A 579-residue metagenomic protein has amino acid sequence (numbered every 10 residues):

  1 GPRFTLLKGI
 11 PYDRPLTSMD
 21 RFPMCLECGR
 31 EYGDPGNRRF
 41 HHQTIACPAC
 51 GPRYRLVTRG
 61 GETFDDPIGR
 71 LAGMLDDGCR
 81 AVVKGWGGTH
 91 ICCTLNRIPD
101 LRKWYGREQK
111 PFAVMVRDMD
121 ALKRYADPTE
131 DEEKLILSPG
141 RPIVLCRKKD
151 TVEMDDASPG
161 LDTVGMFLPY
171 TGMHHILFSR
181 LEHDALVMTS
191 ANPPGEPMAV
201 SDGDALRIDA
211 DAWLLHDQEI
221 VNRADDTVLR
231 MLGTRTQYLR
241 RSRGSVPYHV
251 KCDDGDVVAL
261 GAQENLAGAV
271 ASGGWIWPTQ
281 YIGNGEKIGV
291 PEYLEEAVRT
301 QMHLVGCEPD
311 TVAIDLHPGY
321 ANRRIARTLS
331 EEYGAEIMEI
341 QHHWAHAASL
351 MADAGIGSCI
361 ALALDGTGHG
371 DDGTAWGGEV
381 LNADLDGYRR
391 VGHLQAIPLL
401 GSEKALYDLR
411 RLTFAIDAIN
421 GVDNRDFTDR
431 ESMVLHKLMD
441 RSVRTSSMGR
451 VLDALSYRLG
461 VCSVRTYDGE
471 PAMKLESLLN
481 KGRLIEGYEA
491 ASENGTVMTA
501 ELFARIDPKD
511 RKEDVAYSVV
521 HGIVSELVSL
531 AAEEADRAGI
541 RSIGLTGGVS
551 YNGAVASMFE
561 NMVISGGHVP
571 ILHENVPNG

Functional and structural regions predicted by a protein language model:
G1-A313, H317-L329: Active-site-adjacent structural elements in enzyme catalytic cores
F40, T44, G51, A262-E292 (+3 more regions): A contiguous, well-structured pocket-lining segment that forms one wall/lid of small-molecule binding clefts in soluble
R80-L95, A185-P197, D365-A375, R441-C462: Conserved phosphate/anionic-ligand binding catalytic regions in large, soluble enzymes, centered on
V82, G306-G319, I337-M338, A538-Y551: Short glycine-rich phosphate-binding loop at a beta-alpha junction
H90-I91, I143-L145, D226-R230, L266-A271 (+5 more regions): Short beta-strand scaffold segments in enzyme catalytic cores
V257-A259, A313, C359-A363, T445 (+1 more regions): Short glycine-aspartate micro-motif
D315, Y333-A345, R541-I543, G553 (+1 more regions): Conserved phosphate-binding/catalytic loops in two-lobed NTP-binding clefts
M351-N424, T445-S446, L452-R458, T466 (+3 more regions): Active-site histidine-anchored catalytic micro-motif
